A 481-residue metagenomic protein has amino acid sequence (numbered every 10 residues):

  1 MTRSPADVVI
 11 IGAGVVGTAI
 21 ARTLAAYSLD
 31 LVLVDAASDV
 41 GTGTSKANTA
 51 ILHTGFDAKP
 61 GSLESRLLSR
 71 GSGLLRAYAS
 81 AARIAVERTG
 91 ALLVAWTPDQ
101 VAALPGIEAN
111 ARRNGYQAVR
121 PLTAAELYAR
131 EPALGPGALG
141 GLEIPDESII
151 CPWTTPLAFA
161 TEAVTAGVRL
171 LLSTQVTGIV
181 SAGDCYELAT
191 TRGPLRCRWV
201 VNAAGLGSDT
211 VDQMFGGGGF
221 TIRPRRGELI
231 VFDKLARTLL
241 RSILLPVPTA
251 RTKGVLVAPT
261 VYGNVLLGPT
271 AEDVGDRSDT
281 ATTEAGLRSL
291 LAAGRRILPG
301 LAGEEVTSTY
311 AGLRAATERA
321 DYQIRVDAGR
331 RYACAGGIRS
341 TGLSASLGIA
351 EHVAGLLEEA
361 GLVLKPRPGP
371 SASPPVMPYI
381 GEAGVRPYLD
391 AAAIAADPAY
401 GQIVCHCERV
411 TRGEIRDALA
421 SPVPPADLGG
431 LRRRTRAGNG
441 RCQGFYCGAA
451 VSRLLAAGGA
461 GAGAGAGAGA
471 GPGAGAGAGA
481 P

Functional and structural regions predicted by a protein language model:
T2-V16: Beta1/beta-strand and adjacent pyrophosphate-binding region of the FAD-binding site in flavoprotein oxidoreductases
A19, I179-G268, E272-A281, A292 (+2 more regions): Flavin-dependent oxidoreductases
A25-K46: Glycine-rich FAD pyrophosphate-binding loop
A50-E126, R130, G254-V255: Dinucleotide-binding Rossmann-like beta1-alpha1 core, especially the glycine-rich loop that anchors the ADP
P60-S69, V94-A103, L142-T161, L171 (+3 more regions): Short beta-strand to alpha-helix junction loop
L142-W199: Helical element adjacent to the flavin cofactor pocket in flavoenzyme catalytic cores
T252, V261-Y262, D273-I403, V410-V423 (+3 more regions): C-terminal catalytic lobe of FAD-dependent flavoproteins
S278, T411-S421, F445-G461: Iron-sulfur (Fe-S) cluster-binding segments and ferredoxin-like electron-carrier domains, especially [2Fe-2S]
